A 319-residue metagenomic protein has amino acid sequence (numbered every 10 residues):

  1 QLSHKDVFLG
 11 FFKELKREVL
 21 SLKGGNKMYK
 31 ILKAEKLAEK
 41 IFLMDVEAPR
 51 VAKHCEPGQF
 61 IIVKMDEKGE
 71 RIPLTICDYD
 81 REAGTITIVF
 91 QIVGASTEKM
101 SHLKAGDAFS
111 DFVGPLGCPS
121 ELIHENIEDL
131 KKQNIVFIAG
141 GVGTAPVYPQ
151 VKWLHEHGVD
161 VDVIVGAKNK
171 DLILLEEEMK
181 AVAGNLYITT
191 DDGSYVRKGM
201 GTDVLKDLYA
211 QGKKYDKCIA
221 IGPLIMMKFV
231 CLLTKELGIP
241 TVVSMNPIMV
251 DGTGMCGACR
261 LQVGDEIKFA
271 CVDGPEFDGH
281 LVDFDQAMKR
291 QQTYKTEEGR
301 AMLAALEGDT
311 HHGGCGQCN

Functional and structural regions predicted by a protein language model:
D6, F11-K27: Short, Lys/Arg-enriched N-terminal segments with co-localized hydrophobic residues within the first ~10-30 amino acids
N26-D107: Ferredoxin-reductase
V63, D111-F112, L261: A generic structural signal for residues embedded in beta-strands
D66, G114-P115, G264: Short, surface-exposed secondary-structure boundary micro-motifs
G69-I76, L116-N126, C271: Short, Lys/Arg- and Gly-enriched loop/turn segments at beta-strand edges
E98-V250: FNR/FR-type flavoprotein reductase catalytic core
P146, L224, P247-E276, H311-N319: Local cysteine-cluster metal-coordination motifs and their immediate loop/turn environment, predominantly Fe-S cluster
F269-D273, F277-N319: Short Fe-S-cluster ligation motifs
